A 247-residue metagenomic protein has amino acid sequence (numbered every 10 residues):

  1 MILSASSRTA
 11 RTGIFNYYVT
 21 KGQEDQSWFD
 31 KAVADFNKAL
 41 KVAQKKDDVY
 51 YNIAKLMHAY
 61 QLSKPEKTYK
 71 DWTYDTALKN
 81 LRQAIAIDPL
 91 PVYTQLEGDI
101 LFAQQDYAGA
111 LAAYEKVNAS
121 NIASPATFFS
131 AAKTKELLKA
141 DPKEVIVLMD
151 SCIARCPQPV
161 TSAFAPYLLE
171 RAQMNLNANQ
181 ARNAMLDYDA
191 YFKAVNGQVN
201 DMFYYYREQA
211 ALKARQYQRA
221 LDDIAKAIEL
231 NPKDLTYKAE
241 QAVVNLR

Functional and structural regions predicted by a protein language model:
I2-A5, Q44, I87-P89, I122-A123 (+4 more regions): Short coil turns that delineate tetratricopeptide repeat
S4-S7, D48, K55, L90-Y93 (+5 more regions): Start-of-helix register in tetratricopeptide repeats
T9-R11, N52, L96, S130 (+3 more regions): Canonical tetratricopeptide repeat
R11-N16, K55, L62, D99 (+4 more regions): Residue-level recognition of tetratricopeptide repeat
N16-T20, A59-Y60, A103, L137-L138 (+3 more regions): Register position in tetratricopeptide repeats
K38-A39, Q83-A84, K116-V117, C152 (+3 more regions): Canonical positions in the second alpha-helix
